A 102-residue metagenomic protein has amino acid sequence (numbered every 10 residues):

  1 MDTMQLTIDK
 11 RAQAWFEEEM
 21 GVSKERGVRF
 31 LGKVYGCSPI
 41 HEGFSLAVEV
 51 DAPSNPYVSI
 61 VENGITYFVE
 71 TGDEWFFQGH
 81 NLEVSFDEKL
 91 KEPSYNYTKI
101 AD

Functional and structural regions predicted by a protein language model:
M1-D102: Domain-level signature for proteins that mediate thiol-based redox and metal-cofactor handling
